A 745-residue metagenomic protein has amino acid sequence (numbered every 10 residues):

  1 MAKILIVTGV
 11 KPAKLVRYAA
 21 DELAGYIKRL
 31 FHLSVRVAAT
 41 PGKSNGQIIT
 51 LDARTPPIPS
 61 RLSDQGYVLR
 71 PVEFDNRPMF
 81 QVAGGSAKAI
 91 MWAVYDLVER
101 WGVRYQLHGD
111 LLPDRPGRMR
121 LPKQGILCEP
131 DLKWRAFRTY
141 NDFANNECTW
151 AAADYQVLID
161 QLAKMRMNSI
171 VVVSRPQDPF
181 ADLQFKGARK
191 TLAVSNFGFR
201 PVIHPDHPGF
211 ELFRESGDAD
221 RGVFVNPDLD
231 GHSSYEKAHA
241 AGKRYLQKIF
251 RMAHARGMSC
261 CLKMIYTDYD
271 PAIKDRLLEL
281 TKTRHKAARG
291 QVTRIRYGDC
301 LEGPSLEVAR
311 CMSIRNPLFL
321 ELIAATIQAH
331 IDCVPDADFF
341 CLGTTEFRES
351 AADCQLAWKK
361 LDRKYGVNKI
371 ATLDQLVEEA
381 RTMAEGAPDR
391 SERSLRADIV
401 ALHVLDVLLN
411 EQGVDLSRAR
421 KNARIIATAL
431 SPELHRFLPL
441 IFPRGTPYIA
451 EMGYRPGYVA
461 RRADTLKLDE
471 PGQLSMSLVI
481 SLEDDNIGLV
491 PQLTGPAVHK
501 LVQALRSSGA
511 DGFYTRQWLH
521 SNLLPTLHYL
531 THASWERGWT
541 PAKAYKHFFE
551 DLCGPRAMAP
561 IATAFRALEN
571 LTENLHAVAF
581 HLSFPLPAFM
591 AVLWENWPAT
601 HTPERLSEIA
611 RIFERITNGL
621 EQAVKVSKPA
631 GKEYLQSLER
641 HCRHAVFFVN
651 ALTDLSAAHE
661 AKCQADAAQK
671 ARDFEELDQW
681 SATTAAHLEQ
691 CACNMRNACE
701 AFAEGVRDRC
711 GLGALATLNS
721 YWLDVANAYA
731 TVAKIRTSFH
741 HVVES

Functional and structural regions predicted by a protein language model:
M1-P130: Contiguous, structured surface segment used for ligand recognition
V103, K123-Q124, A181-Q184, A188 (+6 more regions): Substrate-binding groove of N-acetylhexosamine-processing glycoside hydrolases
Q106-D178: An acidic-aromatic substrate-binding cleft motif
F137, I170, D338-L342, A510-F513: Hydrophobic residues within beta-strands of alpha/beta enzymes
R138, D178-R256, D270-E321, R348-I399 (+2 more regions): Aromatic- and acidic-residue-enriched carbohydrate-binding clefts of CAZyme catalytic domains
Y140-A153, C311-F319, I487-P496: Active-site mouth loops of central-metabolism enzymes
A163, Q247-H254, E470-G472, R506: Anion (oxyanion) recognition and catalysis
